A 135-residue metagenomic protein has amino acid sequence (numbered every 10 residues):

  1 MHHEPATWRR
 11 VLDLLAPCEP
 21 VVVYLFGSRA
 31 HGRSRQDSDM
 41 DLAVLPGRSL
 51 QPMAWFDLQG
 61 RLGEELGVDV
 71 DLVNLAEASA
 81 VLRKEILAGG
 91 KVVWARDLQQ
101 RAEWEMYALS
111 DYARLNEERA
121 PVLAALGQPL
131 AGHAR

Functional and structural regions predicted by a protein language model:
M1-Y24, H31-R35, G47-R135: Catalytic core of pol beta-like nucleotidyltransferases
S38-M40: Change "...and in nucleic-acid phosphodiester-cleaving endonucleases..." to "...and in nucleic-acid processing enzymes
A43-L45: Short hydrophobic/aromatic beta-strand micro-patches that form the beta-sheet surface supporting nucleotide- or nucleic
